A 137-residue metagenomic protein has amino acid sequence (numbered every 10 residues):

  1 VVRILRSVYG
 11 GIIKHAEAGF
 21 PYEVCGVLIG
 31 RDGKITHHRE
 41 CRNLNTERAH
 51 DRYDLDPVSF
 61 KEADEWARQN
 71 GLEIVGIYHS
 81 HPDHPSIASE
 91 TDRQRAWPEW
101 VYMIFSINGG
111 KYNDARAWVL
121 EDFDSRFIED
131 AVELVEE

Functional and structural regions predicted by a protein language model:
V1-I74, P82-E137: Conserved beta-strand-loop surface patch within small alpha/beta domains used for substrate/adaptor or ligand engagement
I77: Conserved, mostly hydrophobic/aromatic
